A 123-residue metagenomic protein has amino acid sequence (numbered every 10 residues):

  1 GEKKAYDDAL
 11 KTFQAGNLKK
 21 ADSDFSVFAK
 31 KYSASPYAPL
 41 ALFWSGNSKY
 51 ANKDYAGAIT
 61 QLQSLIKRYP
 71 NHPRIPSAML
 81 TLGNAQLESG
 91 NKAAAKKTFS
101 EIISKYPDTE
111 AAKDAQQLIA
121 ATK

Functional and structural regions predicted by a protein language model:
G1-A15, K19-K20: Acidic, proline-/serine-/threonine-rich low-complexity intrinsically disordered segments
F28-Y37, R68-R74, I103-K113: Short solvent-exposed coil/turn linkers within tandem alpha-helical repeat scaffolds
